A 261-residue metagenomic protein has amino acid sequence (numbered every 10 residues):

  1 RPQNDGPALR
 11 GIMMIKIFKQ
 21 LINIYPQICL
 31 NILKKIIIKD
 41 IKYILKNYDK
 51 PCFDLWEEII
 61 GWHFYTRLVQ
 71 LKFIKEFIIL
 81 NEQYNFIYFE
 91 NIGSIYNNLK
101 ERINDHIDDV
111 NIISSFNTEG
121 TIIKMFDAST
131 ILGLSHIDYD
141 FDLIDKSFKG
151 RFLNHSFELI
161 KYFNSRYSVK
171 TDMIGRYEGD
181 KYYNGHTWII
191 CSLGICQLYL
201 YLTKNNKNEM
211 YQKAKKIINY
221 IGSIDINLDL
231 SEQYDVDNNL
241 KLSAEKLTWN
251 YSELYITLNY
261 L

Functional and structural regions predicted by a protein language model:
R1, L45-W62, I107-N117, Q233-L240: Acidic/His metal-coordination segments adjacent to aromatic residues that form catalytic metal sites in metalloenzymes
R1-I12, G61-K72, M125-A128, H186-G194 (+1 more regions): Aromatic- and histidine-enriched alpha-helix N-cap/loop-to-helix transition segments that scaffold the rims
R1-Y48, R67, N250-L261: Aromatic-rich carbohydrate-recognition surfaces in CAZymes
I17-I38, I78-K100, D138-N154, L200-I218 (+1 more regions): Structural helix-adjacent loops and short alpha-helical linkers that scaffold large soluble proteins
I41-K50, Y167-M173, I226-Q233: Active-site-adjacent bridging/hinge elements
F64-L71, Q83-C191, K204: Extended ligand-binding clefts on enzyme/binding-domain cores
K181-C191, A214-L261: CBM-like carbohydrate-recognition segments
